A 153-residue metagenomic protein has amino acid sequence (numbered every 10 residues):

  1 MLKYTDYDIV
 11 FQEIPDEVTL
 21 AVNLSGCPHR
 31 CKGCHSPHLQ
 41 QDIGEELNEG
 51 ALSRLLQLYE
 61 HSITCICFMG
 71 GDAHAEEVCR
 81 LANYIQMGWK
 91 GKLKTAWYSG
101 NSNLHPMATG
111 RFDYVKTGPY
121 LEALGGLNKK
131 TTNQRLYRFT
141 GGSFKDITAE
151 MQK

Functional and structural regions predicted by a protein language model:
M1-N23, P28, S36-Q41: N-terminal [4Fe-4S]-dependent radical SAM core
V18, R111, T132: Residues that flank catalytic or metal-binding motifs in active/ligand-binding sites
V22, C31, V115: Conserved, mostly hydrophobic/aromatic
S36-N48, L58-E76, G91-L104, Y114-F139: Core AdoMet radical
N48-L52, R80-N83: Charged helix-capping and loop-helix junction motifs
C79-G91: Surface-exposed amphipathic alpha-helices with a cationic face
F139-K153: Charged phosphate-binding loop/patch that engages nucleotide di/tri-phosphates or the phosphate backbone of nucleic
